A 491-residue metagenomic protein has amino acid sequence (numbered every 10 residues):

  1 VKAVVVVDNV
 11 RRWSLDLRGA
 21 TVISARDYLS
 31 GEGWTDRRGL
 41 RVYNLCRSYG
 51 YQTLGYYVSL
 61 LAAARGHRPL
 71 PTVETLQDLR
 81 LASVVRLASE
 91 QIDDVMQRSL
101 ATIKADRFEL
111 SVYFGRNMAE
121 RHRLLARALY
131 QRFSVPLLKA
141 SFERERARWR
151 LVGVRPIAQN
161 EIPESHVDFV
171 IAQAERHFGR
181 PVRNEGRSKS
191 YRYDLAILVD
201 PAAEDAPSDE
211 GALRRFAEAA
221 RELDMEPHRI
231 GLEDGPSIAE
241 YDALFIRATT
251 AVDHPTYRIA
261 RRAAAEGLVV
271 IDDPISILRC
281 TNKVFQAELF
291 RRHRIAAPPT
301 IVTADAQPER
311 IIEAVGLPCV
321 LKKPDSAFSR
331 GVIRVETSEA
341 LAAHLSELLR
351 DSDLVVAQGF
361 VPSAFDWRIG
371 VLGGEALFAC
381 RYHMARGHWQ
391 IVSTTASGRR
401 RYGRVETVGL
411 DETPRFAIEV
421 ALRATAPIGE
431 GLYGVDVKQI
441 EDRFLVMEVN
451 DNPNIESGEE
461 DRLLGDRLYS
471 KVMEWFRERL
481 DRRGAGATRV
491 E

Functional and structural regions predicted by a protein language model:
K2-R107, A119-A128, R132, R146-P299: Conserved N-proximal alpha/beta basic substrate-recognition cap immediately N-terminal to, or forming the N-lobe
S111-V112, F290-R291, I312-G331, S352-W367: ATP-grasp fold ATP-binding core
E120-Y130, S134, A314-E347: Conserved anion/nucleotide-ligand pocket segment
L137-E143, R229-L232, Q358, E430-E441: A short glycine-rich, hydrophobically flanked beta-strand micro-motif that places a catalytic Asp/Glu for divalent metal
R150-I157, Y241-I246, I369-V371, R443-S457: A short beta-strand motif that forms the metal-chelation/ATP-contact edge of phosphoryl-transfer active sites
R294, P298-C319: Rossmann-like NAD(P)H-binding beta-loop-alpha module
I333-T425: Phosphate-binding site of ATP-dependent enzymes
E412, A426, E430, Q439-E491: C-terminal active-site "lid" helix and adjoining low-complexity regulatory extension at the edge of ATP-using catalytic
